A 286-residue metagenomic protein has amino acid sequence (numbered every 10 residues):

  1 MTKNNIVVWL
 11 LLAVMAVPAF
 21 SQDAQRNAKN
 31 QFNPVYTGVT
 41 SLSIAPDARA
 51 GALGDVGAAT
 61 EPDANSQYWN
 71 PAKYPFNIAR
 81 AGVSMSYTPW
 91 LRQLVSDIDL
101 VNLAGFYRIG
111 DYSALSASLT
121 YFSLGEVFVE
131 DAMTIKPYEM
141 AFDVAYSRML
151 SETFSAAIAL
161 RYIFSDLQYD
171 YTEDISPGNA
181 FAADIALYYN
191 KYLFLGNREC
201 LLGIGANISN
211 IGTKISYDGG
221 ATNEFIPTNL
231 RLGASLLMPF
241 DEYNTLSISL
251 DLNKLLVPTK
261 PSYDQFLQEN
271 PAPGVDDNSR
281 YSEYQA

Functional and structural regions predicted by a protein language model:
M1-T37: Cleavable N-terminal export/targeting peptides
Q22-A286: Subset of outer-membrane beta-barrel
